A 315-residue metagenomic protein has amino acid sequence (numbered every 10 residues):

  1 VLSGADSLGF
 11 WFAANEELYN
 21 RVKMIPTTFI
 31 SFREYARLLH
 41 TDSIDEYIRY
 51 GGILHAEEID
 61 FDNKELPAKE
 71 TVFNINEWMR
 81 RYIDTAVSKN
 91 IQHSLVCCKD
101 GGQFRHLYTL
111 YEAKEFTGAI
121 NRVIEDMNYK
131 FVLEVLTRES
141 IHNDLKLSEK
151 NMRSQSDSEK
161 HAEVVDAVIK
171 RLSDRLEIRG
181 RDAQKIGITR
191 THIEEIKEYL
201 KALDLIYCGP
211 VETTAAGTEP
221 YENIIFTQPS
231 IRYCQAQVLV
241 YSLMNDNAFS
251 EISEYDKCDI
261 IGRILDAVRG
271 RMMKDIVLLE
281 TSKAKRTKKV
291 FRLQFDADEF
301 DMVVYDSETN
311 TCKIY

Functional and structural regions predicted by a protein language model:
V1: Conserved nucleotide-sensing/catalytic segment adjacent to the nucleotide-binding pocket in NTP-handling enzymes
G4-A5, F10-Q155: Interdomain motor-coupling "hinge/lid" segment immediately C-terminal to the ATP-binding subdomain of NTP-driven enzymes
A14-N15, R292-L293, V303-Y305: Short, flexible, glycine/charge-rich loop motifs used to bind or transfer phosphoryl groups or to couple energy/partner
Y19-R21, Y221, E299, T311: A structure-centric signal for secondary-structure junctions around beta-strands
M24-T28, I48-I53, Y233, F249-D259 (+1 more regions): Glycine-rich loops and low-complexity Gly/Arg-rich segments that provide flexible linkers or classic glycine-based
D60-F61, V72, T218, E222-I225 (+1 more regions): Short alpha-helical interface elements
T85-E299: Accessory nucleic acid-recognition modules appended to NTPase machines
T281, F300-Y315: Conserved catalytic cores of phosphodiester-cleaving nucleases, focusing on short active-site segments
